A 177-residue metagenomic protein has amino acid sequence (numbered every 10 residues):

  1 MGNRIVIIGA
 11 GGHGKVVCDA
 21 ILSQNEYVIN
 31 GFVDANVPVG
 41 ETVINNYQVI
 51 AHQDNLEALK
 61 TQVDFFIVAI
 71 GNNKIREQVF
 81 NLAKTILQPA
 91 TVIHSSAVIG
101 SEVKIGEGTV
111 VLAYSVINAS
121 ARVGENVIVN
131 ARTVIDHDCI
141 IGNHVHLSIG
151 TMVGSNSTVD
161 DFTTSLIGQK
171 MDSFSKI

Functional and structural regions predicted by a protein language model:
M1-I44, I50, E57-K60: Hydrophobic, well-ordered beta-alpha structural blocks that scaffold small-molecule cofactor pockets
G9, F66, P89, D136-H137: Generic structural signal for conserved hydrophobic packing positions in ordered secondary structure
K15, D19, E77, N143: Alpha-helical elements of the RecA-like P-loop NTPase motor core of helicases
I21-S23, N45-Q48, F80-A83, G106 (+1 more regions): Short, glycine/charged-enriched secondary-structure capping and boundary segments
N30, D64, E107: Conserved acidic residues
V37-V98: Phosphate-bearing ligand-interacting subdomains that bind or position ATP/ADP/UDP/GDP/NAD(P) or nucleotide-linked
T91-I177: Structural signal for interior beta-strand "rungs" in well-ordered beta-sheet cores of soluble enzyme domains
